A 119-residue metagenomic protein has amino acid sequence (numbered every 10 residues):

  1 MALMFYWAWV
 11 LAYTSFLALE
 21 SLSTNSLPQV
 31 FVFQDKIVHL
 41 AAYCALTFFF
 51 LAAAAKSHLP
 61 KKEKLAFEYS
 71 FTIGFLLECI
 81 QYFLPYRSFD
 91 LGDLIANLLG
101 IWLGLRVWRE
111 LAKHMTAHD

Functional and structural regions predicted by a protein language model:
M1-A52, A66, S70: "…centered on the first transmembrane helix and the immediately adjacent amphipathic helix/loop
M1-L3, A54-K62, H114-T116: Membrane-interface helix-boundary motifs at transmembrane edges
S15-A18, F48, F75, C79 (+1 more regions): Alpha-helical transmembrane segments of multipass membrane proteins
N25, V30-D35, G74-L99: Interfacial helix-loop-helix junctions of multi-pass membrane proteins
H39-L46, S88-W108: Alpha-helical transmembrane segments that form the membrane-embedded catalytic/substrate-binding core of multi-pass
F50-S57, V107-L111: Structural signal for the C-terminal ends of transmembrane alpha-helices and the immediately following loop
L59-F75: Membrane-embedded alpha-helical segments that form the functional core of polytopic membrane enzymes, especially those
G104-D119: Membrane-water interface at the C-terminal end of transmembrane alpha helices
